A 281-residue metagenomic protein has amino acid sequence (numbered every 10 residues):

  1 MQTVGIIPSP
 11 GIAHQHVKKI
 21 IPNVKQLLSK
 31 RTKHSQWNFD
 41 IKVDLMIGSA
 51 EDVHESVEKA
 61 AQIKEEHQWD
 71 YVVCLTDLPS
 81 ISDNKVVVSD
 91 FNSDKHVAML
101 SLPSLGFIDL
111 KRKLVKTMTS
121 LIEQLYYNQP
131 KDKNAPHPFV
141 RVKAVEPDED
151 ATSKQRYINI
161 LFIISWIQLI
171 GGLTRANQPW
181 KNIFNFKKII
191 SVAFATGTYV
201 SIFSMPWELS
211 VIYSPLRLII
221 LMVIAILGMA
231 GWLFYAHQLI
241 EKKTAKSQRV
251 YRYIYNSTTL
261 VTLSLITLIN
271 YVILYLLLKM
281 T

Functional and structural regions predicted by a protein language model:
M1-T119, Y127: Soluble N-terminal domains of membrane-associated systems
G11, L78, E123, W207 (+1 more regions): Residue-level marker of positions within ordered structural domains that often coincide with functionally constrained
R31, L121-Q129, L209, M280: Solvent-exposed amphipathic alpha-helical surface segments
N92, G172-A176, W180, K243-S247 (+1 more regions): Membrane-targeting and insertion segments and their boundary/processing signals
L105-R156: Conserved, well-structured core segments that form the ligand-binding/active-site neighborhood of functional domains
P138-L209: Cytosolic-side membrane-insertion boundary helix
V200-M205, L209-T281: Generic detector of multi-pass transmembrane helix bundles and their immediately adjacent loops in polytopic membrane
